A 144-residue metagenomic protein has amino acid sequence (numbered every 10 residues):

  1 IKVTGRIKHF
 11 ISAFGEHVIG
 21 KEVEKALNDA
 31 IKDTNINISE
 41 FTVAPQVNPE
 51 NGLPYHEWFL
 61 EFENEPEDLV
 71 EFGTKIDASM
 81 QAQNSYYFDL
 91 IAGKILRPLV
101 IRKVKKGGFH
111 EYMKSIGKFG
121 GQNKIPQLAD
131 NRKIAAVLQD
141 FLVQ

Functional and structural regions predicted by a protein language model:
I1-Q144: AMP-binding adenylation
